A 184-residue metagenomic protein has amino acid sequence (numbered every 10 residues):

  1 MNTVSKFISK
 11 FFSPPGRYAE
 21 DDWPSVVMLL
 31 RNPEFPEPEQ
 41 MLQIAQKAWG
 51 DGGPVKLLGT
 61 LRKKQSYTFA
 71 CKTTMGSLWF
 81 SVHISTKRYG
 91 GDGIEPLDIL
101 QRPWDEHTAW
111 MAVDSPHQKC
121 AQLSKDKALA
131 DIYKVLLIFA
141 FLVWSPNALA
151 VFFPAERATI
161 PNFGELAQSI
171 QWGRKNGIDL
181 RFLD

Functional and structural regions predicted by a protein language model:
M1-Q46: N-terminal alpha-helical "arm" segments
D22-P24, R102-D126: Glycine-rich, often proline-containing surface loops adjacent to acidic residues and nearby aromatics that form
S25-L30, T68-A70, W79, T108-D114 (+1 more regions): Ordered hydrophobic segments in well-structured contexts
E34-E39, Q118-K125, T159-I160: Short, surface-exposed beta-strand/loop "edge" segments at domain boundaries and coil↔beta transitions
E34-W104: N-terminal low-complexity, intrinsically disordered segments
G93, K127-A140: Well-ordered, non-membrane alpha-helical segments in soluble/globular domains
F141-V151: Secondary-structure boundary elements
A155-D184: Aromatic/basic-lined ligand-recognition segments that form π-stacking hydrophobic pockets flanked by Lys/Arg to engage
